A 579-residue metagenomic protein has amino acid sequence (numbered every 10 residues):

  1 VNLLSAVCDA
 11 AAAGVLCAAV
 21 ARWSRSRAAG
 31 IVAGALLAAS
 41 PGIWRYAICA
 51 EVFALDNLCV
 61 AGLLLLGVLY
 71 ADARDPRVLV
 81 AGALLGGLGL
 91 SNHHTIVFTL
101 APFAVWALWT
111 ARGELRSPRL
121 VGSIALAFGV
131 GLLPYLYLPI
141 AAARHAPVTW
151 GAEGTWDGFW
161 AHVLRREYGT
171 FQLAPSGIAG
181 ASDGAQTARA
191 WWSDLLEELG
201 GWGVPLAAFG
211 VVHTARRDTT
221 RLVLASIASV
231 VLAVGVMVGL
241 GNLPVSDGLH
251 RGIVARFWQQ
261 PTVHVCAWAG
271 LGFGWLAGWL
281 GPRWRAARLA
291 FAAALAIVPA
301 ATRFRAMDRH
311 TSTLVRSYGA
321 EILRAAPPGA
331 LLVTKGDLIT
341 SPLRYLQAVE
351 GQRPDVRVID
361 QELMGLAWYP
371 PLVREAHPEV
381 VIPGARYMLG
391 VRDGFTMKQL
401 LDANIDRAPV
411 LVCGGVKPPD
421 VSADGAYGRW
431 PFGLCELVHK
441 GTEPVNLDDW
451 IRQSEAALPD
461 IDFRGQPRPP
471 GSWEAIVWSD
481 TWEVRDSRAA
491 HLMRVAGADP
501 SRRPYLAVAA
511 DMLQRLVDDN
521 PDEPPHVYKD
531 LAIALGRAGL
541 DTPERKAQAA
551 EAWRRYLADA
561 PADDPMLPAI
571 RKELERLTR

Functional and structural regions predicted by a protein language model:
L3-S24, G62-L66, F209, A267-L271: Transmembrane-helix motifs of polytopic, lipid-linked glycan transferases
L16-A39, N57-L58, R77, G281-A293: Transmembrane-helix signature of polytopic, membrane-embedded enzymes that assemble or transfer cell-envelope glycans
W23-A28, A47, L63-A81, L88-G89 (+1 more regions): Membrane-interface transmembrane helices that cradle and orient dolichyl/undecaprenyl
A33-A38, V78-N92, P102-V105, R515: Membrane-interface alpha helices of multi-pass inner-membrane proteins
I48-F53: Short acidic/glycine- and proline-prone juxtamembrane loop motifs at membrane-interface regions of multi-pass membrane
A71-D72, F98-G129, L295: Perimembrane helix-loop-helix junctions
L199-R221, W275: Hydrophobic, aromatic-rich transmembrane alpha-helices and their immediate juxtamembrane boundary segments
A320-L331, S341-R344, E350-R579: C-terminal luminal/periplasmic domains and tails of membrane-associated envelope-modifying transferases
